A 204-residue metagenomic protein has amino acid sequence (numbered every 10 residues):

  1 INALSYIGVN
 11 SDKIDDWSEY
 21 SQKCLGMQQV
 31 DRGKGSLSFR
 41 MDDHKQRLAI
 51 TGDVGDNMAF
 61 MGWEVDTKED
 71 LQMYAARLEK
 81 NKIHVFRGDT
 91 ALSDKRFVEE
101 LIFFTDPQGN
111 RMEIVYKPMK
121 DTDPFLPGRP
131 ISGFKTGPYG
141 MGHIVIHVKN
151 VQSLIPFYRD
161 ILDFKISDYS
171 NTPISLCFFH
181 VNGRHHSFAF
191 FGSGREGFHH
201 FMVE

Functional and structural regions predicted by a protein language model:
I1-D15, M58-W63, M119-Q152, K165 (+1 more regions): N-terminal beta-strand motif that seeds the catalytic metal site of vicinal oxygen chelate
N2-Q46, I146-H186, F191: Core segments of cupin and vicinal oxygen chelate
L4-I7, M27, F39, L48-I50 (+7 more regions): Short, structured motif recognition centered on aromatic/hydrophobic residues
K13-D15, W63-Q108, V148-S153, M202-E204: Vicinal oxygen chelate
R32-G35, M41-D66, D89-A91: Conserved donor-binding loop and adjoining core beta-sheet/short helix segment in diverse acyl/aminoacyl transferases
L48-I50, P130-G133, F188-G192: Short beta-strand/turn micro-motifs at beta-sheet edges
E79-G140, L176-F178: Vicinal oxygen chelate
V98, G140, P173, R184 (+1 more regions): Exposed loop/turn and edge beta-strand positions of beta-sandwich/beta-sheet ligand-binding modules
